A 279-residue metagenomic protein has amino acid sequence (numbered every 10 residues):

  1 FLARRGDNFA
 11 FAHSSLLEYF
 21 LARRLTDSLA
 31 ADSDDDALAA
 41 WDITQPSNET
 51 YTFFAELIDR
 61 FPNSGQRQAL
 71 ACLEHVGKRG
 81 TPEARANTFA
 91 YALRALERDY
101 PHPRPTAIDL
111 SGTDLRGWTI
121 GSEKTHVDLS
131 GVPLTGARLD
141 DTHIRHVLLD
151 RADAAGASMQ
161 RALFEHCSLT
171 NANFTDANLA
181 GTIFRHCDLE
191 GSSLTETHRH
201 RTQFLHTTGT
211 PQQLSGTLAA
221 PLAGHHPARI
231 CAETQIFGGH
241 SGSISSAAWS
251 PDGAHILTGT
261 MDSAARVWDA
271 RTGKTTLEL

Functional and structural regions predicted by a protein language model:
F1-P103, D109, T113-D114, S243 (+3 more regions): P-loop NTP-binding cores centered on the Walker
A95-A254, T260-R266, A270-R271, L279: Tandem repeat scaffolds
